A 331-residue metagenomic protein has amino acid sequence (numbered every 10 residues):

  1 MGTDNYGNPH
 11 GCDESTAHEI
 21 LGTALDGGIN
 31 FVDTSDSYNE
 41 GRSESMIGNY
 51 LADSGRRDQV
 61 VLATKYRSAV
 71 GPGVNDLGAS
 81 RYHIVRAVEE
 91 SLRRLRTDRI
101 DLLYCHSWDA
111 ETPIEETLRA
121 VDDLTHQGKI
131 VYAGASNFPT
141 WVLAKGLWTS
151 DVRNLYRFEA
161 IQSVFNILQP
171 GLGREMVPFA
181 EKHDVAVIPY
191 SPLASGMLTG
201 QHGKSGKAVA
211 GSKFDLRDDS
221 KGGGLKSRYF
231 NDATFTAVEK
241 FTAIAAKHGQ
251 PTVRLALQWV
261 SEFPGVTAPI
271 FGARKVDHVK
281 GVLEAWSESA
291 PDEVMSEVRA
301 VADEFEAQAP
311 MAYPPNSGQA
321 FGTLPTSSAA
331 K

Functional and structural regions predicted by a protein language model:
M1-V60: N-terminal binding-site loop/beta-alpha segment at the start of enzyme catalytic domains that lines or forms
D4, D26, G71-E175: Glycine/proline-rich, positively charged, aromatic-decorated active-site loop/lid region on the catalytic face
A17, V32, I47, L62 (+11 more regions): Conserved, mostly hydrophobic/aromatic
L21, E44, G48, V88-L92 (+7 more regions): Generic structural signal for well-ordered alpha-helices, preferentially at hydrophobic/aromatic core positions
G28-N30, R56-V60, T97-D101, Q127-Y132 (+4 more regions): Short, well-ordered coil/turn segments that N-cap beta-strands
Y66-S68, P139, F165-Q169, S191-H202 (+2 more regions): Glycine-rich beta-alpha junction loops
L172-D215, P251: Aromatic-lined glycan-binding groove of carbohydrate-active enzymes
G206-A243, K247, E262-V266, V276 (+1 more regions): Terminal-tail/helix-coil boundary detector
